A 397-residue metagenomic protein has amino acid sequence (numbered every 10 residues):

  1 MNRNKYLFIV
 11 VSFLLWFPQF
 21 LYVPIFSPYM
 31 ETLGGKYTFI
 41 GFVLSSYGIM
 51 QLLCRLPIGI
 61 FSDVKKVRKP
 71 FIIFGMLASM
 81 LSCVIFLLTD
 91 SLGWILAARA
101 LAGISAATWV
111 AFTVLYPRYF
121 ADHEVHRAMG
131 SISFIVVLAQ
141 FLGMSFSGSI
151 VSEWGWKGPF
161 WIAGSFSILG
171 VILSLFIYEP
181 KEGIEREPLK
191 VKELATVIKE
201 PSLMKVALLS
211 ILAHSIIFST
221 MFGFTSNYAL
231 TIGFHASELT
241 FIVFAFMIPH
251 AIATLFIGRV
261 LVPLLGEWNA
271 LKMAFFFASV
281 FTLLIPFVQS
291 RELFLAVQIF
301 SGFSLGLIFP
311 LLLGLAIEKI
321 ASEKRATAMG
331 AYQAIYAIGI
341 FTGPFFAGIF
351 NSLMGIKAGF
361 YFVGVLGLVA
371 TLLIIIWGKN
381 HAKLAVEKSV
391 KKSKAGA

Functional and structural regions predicted by a protein language model:
M1-N2, Y178-L209, S393-A397: Juxtamembrane intracellular "pre-TM" segments in multi-pass secondary transporters
N2-G48, M204-K205, S215-I232: Helix-loop boundary and gating motifs at the non-cytosolic
M30-E31, F61-S62, F146-W154, A229-L230 (+2 more regions): Interfacial helix-cap and linker-helix signal at transmembrane-aqueous boundaries of multi-pass secondary transporters
L53-D90: Conserved MFS/SLC helix-loop-helix module at the cytosolic interface between two early adjacent transmembrane helices
C54-K66, A253-G266, N351: Helix-to-loop junctions at the C-terminal end of transmembrane segments in multipass secondary transporters
P70-V84, G164, N269-L283: Structural signature of the two symmetry-related core transmembrane helices
A98-V136, L315: Cytoplasmic helix-loop-helix junction between adjacent transmembrane helices in 12-TM secondary transporters
G164-G183, A370-G378: C-terminal membrane-cytosol helix-exit motif in multi-pass small-molecule transporters
